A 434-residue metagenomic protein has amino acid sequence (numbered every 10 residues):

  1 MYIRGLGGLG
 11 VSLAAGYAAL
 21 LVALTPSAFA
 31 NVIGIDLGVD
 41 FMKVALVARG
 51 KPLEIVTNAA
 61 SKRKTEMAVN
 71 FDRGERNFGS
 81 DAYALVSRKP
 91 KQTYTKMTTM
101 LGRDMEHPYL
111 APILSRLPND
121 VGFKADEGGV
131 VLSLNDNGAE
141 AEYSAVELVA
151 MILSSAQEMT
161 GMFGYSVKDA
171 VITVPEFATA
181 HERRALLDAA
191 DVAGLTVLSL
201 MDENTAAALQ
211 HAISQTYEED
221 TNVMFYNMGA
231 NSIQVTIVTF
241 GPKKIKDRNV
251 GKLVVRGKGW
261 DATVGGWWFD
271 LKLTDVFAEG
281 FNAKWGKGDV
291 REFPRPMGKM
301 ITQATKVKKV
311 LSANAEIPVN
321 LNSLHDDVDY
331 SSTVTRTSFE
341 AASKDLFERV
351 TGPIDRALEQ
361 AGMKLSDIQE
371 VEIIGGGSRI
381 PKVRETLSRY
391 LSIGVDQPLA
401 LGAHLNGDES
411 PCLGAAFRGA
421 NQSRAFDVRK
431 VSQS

Functional and structural regions predicted by a protein language model:
Y2-P112, G138-E142, V146, E158-S434: Oxyanion-binding/catalytic loops of NTP- or PPi-dependent enzymes
P108-G129: Signature of the cytosolic headpiece of P-type E1-E2 ATPases
N135: Short loop/turn segments at strand-loop or loop-helix junctions that form parts of catalytic or ligand-binding pockets
A150: Membrane-embedded glycan transfer/ligation machinery that uses polyprenyl lipid-linked sugar donors/oligosaccharides
